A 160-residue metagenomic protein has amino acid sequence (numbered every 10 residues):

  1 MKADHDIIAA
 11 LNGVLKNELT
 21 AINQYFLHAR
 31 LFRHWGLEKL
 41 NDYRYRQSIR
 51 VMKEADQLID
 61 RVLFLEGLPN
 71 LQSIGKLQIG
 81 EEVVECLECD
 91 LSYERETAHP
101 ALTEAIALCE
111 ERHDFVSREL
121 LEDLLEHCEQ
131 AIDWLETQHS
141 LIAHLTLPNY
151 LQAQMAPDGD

Functional and structural regions predicted by a protein language model:
M1-D160: Iron-associated oxidoreductase/ferritin-like identity signal
